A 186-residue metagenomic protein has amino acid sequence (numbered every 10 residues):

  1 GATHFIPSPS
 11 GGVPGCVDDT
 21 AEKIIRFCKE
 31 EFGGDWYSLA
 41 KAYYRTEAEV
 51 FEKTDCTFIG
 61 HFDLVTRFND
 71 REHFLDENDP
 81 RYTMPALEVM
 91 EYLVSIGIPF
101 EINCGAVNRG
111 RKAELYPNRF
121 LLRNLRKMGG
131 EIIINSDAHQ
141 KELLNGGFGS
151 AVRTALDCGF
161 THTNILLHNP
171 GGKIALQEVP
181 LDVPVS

Functional and structural regions predicted by a protein language model:
G1-S95, P180-S186: Extended substrate/RNA-proximal surfaces in nucleic-acid metabolism proteins
H4-P7, D63-F68, C104-N108, A138-Q140 (+1 more regions): Active-site-proximal loop/turn and secondary-structure-junction residues that shape catalytic pockets, frequently
T57-I59, G97-E101, E131-I133, H162: Structural preference for beta-strand elements that scaffold enzyme active sites
H61, F100, L125, D137: Conserved, mostly hydrophobic/aromatic
F62, G130-N145, I165-H168: Short acidic/histidine-rich active-site segments
F68-F74, N108-L122, K141-T154, I174-P180: Histidine/acidic-residue-rich catalytic or RNA/ligand-binding cores of hydrolases and nuclease-related proteins
V94, R126, L156: Anion (oxyanion) recognition and catalysis
G159-S186: Extended, intrinsically disordered, low-complexity segments
